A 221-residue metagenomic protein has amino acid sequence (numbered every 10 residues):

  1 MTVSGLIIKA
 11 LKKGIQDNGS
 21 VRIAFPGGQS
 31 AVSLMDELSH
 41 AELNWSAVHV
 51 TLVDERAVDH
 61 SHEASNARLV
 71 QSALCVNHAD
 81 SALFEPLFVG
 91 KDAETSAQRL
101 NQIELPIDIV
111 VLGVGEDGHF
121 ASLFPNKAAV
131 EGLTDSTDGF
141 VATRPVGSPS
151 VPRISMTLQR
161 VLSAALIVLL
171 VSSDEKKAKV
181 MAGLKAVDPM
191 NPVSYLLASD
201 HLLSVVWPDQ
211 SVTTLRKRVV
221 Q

Functional and structural regions predicted by a protein language model:
M1-I23: N-terminal glycine-/serine-/threonine-rich phosphate-binding loop
I7, G28, V70, S173: Residue-level signal for inorganic ion chemistry
F25-S30, L112-E116, S172: Glycine-rich beta-strand-to-loop/alpha-helix junction loops that act as flexible
E37-W45, Q71, P125-T134: A glycine- and small-aliphatic-rich helix-loop capping segment at beta-alpha/alpha-beta transitions that lines
A41-H49, H78, L133, Q159-A164 (+1 more regions): Short, conserved loop/helix-junction motifs that constitute active-site signature segments in enzyme catalytic cores
W45-V111: Ligand-binding beta-strand-loop-alpha-helix segment within the catalytic cores of soluble metabolic enzymes
L112, E116-Q159: Class I SAM-dependent methyltransferase SAM-binding "motif I" and its flanking Rossmann-like core
Q159, A165-Q221: ATP/nucleoside-binding phosphotransfer catalytic cores, i.e., glycine-rich phosphate-binding loops
